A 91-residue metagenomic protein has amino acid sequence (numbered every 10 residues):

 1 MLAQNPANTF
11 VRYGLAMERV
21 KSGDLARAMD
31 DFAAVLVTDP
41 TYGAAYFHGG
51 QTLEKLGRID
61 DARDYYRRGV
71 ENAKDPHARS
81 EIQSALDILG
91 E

Functional and structural regions predicted by a protein language model:
M1, A34-V35, R68-G69: Canonical positions in the second alpha-helix
Q4, V37-T38, E71-D75: Structural marker of alpha-solenoid helical repeat scaffolds
V11, A45, A78-R79: TPR alpha-solenoid repeat register
G14, H48, E81-A85: Canonical tetratricopeptide repeat
